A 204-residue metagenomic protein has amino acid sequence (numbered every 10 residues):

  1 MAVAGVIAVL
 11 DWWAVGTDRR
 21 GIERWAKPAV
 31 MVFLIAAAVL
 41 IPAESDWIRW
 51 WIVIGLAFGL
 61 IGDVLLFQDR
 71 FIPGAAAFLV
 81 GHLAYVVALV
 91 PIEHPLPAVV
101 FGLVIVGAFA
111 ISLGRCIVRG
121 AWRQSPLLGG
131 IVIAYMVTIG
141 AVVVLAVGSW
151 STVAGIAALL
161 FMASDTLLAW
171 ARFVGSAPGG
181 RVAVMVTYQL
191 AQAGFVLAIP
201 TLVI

Functional and structural regions predicted by a protein language model:
M1-I204: Polytopic alpha-helical membrane-helix bundles and their juxtamembrane interface segments in multi-pass membrane
